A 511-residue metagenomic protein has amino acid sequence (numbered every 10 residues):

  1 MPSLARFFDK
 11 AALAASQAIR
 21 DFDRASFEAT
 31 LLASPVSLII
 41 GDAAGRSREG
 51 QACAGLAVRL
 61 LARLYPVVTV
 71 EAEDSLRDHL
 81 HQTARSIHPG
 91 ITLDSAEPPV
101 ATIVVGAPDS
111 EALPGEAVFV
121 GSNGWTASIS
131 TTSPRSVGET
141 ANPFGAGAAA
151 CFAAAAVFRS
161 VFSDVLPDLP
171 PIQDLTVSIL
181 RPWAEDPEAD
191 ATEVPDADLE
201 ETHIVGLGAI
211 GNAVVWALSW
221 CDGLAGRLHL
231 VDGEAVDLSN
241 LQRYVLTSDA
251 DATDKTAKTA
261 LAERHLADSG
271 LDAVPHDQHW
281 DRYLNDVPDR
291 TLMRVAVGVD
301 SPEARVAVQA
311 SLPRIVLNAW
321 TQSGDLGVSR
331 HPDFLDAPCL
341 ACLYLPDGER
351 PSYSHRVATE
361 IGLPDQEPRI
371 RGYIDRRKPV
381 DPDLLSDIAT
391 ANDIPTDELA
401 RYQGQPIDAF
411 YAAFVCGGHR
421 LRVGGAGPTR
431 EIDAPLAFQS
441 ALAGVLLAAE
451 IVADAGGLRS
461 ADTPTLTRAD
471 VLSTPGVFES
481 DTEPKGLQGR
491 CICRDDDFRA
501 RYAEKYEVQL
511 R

Functional and structural regions predicted by a protein language model:
M1-G223, D286-R511: Glycine-rich phosphate/adenylate-binding loop
A62-I91, R227-D272: Glycine-rich phosphate-binding loop and adjoining beta1-alpha1-beta2 segment of Rossmann-like nucleotide-binding folds
V105-P108, D268, D272, Q278: Elongated scaffolding segments in large macromolecular assemblies, built predominantly from amphipathic alpha-helices
L241-Q242, L284-D286: A short alpha-helix capping/helix-coil boundary motif
D277-L284: Conserved SAM/SAH-binding loop
